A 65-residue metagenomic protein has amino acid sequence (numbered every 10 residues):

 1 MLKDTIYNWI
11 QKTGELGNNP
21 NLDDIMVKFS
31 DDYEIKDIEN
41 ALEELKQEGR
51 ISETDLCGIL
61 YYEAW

Functional and structural regions predicted by a protein language model:
M1-L16: Short alpha-helical segments that sit at the start of domains
K3, L22, I35-I38: Short amphipathic alpha-helical segments that mediate assembly, nucleic-acid/protein binding, or membrane association
Y7, M26, E39-L42: Residue-level detector of alpha-helical secondary structure
Q11, E43, Q47: Residue-level detection of the helix-turn-helix DNA-binding "recognition helix"
L16-F29: Short acidic, hydrophobic short linear motifs in intrinsically disordered regions
D32-E44: Short amphipathic alpha-helical interaction segments
K46-L56: A short, conserved structural fragment
L56-W65: Short, cationic-aromatic polyanion-contact patches
